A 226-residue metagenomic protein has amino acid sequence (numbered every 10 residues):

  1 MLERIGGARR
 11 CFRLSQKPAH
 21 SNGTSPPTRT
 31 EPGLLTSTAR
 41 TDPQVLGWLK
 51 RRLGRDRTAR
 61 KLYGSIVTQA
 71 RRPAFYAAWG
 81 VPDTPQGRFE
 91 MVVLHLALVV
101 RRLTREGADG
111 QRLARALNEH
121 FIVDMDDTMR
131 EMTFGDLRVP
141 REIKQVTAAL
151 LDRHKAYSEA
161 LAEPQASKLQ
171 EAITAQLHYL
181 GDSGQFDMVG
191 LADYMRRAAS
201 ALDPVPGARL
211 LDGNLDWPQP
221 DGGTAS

Functional and structural regions predicted by a protein language model:
M1-G6, G110: Short intrinsically disordered, low-complexity coil segments enriched in acidic
L2, L14, L34-L35: Leucine-biased recognition of intrinsically disordered, low-complexity hydrophobic segments
G6-G7, G23, G33: Residue-identity detector for glycine
L35-S226: Surface/interface-facing alpha-helical segments and adjacent flexible terminal/loop regions used for partner/assembly
